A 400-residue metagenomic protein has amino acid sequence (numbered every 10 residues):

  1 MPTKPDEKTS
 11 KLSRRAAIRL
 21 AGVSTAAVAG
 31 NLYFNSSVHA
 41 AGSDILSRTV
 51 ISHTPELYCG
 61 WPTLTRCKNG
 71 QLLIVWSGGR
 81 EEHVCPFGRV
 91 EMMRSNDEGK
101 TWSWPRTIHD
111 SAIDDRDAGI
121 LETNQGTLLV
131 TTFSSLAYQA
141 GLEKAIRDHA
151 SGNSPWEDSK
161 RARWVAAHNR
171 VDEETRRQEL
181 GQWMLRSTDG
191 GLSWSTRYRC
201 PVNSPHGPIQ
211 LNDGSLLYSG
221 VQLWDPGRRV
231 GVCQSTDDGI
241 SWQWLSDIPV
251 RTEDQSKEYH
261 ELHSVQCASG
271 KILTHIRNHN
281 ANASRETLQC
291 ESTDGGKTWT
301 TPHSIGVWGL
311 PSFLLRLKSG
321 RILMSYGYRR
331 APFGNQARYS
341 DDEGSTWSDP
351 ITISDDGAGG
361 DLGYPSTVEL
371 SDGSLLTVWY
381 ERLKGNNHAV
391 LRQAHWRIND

Functional and structural regions predicted by a protein language model:
M1-L12, A16, S24: N-terminal secretory signal peptides
E7-K8, L12, L32, C59 (+1 more regions): Helix-centric, low-specificity signal for extended rod-like, repetitive segments
E7-S10, H39-I45: Extreme N-terminus of proteins, especially the signal/transit-peptide cleavage junction and the first residues
R15-A16, L20, L32, A394: Hydrophobic alpha-helical segments, especially transmembrane helices and their immediate juxtamembrane helical caps
N31-S37: C-terminal segment of classical bacterial N-terminal signal peptides
A41-D400: Asp-box/BNR beta-propeller blade signature and adjacent active/binding-site loops in extracellular glycan-interacting
